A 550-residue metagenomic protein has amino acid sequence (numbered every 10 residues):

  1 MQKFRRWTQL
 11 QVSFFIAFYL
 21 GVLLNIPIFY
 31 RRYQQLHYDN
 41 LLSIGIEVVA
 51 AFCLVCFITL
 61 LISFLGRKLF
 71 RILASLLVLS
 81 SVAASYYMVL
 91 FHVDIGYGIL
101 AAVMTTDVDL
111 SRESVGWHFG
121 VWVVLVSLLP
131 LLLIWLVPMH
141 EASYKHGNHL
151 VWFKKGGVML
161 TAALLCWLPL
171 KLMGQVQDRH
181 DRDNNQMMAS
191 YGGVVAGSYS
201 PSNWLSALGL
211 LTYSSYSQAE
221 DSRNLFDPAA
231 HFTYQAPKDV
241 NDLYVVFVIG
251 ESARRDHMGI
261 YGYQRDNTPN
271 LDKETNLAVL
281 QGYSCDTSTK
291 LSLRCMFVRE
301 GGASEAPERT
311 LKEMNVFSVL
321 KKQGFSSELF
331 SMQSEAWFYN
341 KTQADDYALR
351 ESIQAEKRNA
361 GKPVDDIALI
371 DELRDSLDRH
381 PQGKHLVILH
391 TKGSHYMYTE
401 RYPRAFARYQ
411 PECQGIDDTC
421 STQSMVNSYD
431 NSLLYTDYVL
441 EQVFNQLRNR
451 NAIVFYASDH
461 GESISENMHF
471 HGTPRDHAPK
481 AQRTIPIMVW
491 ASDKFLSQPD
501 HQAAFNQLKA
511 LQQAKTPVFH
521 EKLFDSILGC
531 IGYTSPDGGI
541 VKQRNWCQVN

Functional and structural regions predicted by a protein language model:
M1-G192: Transmembrane and membrane-interface helices of multi-pass, inner-membrane envelope-modifying transferases
R5-F15, F64-K68, P138, S318 (+4 more regions): Membrane-interface soluble catalytic domains
F64-R71, F91, V319-L329, S376-H380 (+5 more regions): Catalytic cores of PAPS-dependent sulfotransferases and nucleotide-sugar/CMP/GDP-dependent glycosyltransferases
P169-V248, S252-Q414, T484, F519-V549: Active-site-proximal alpha/beta segments of enzymes that process anionic O-linked groups
V194-V195, S304-P307, K357-A360, T422-D437 (+3 more regions): Active-site rim elements
T233, D371-D375, C413-Y456, R483 (+3 more regions): A long, amphipathic alpha-helix that forms part of the scaffold/cap immediately adjacent to metal-dependent active
G262-D266, A452, A457-D500, I540: Histidine-centered active-site microenvironments of extracellular/periplasmic hydrolases and transferases
A336-Y339, K392-Q442, F470-I485: Active-site-proximal cap/lid insertion segments
